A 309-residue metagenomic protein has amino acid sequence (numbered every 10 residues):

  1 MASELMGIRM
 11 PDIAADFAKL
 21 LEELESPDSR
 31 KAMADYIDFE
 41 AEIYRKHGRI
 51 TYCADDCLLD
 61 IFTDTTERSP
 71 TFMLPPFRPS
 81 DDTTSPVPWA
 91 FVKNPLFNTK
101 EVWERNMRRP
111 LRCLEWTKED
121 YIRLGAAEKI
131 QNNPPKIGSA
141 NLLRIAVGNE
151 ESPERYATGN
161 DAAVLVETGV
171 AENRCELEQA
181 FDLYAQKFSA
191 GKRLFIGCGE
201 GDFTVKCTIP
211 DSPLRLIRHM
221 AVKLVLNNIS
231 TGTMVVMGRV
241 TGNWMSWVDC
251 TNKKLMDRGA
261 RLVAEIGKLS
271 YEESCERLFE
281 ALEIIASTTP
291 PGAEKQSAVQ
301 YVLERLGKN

Functional and structural regions predicted by a protein language model:
M1-N309: Conserved N-terminal alpha-helical segment that immediately precedes and caps sugar-phosphate-binding
